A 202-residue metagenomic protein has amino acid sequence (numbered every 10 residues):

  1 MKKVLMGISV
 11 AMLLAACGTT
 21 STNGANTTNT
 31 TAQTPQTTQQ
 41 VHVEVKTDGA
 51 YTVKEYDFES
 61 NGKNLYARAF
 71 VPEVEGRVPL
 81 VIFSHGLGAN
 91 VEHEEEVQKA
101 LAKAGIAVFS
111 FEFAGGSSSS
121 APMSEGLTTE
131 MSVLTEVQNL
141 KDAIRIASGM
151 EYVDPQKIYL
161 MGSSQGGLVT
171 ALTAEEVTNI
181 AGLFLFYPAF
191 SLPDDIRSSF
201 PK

Functional and structural regions predicted by a protein language model:
A15-A16: C-terminal motif of bacterial Sec signal peptides marking the signal peptidase cleavage site
Q36-V74: N-terminal cap/lid segment of alpha/beta-hydrolase-fold proteins
V78, S84-A89: Active-site glycine-rich loops that stabilize anionic/oxyanionic intermediates across multiple enzyme folds
G88-K99, F113: The serine-hydrolase catalytic nucleophile loop
L101-P122: Conserved alpha/beta-hydrolase
T129-E151: Alpha/beta-hydrolase active-site loop
Y152-S163: Alpha/beta-hydrolase fold nucleophile elbow
L172-K202: Hydrolase active-site cap/lid region
